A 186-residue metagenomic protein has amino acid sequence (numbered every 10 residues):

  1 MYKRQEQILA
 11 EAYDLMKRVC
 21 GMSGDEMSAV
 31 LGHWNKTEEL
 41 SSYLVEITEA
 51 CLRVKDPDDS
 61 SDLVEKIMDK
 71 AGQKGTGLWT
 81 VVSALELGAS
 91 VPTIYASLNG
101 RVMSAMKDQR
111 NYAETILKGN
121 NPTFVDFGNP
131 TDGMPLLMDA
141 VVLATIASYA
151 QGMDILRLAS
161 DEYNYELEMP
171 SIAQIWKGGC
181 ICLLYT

Functional and structural regions predicted by a protein language model:
M1-Q5, Y185-T186: Conserved small/polar residues in nucleotide/adenosyl-binding loops
K3-D14: Conserved anion/nucleotide-ligand pocket segment
K17-M22, A29-V30, T37-I146: Interdomain hinge/lid region at the active-site interface of Rossmann-like NAD(P)-dependent oxidoreductases
G21-M22, D161-Y163: Secondary-structure transition/capping motifs at alpha-helix termini and the adjoining loop/turn into the next element
G32-H33, M138-V141, I172-G178: Alpha-helical scaffold segments that form or flank carboxylate-/histidine-based iron centers
A140-L158: Long, well-ordered mid-to-C-terminal structural blocks that present hydrophobic/aromatic surfaces
N164-L184: Small-residue-rich helix-loop
